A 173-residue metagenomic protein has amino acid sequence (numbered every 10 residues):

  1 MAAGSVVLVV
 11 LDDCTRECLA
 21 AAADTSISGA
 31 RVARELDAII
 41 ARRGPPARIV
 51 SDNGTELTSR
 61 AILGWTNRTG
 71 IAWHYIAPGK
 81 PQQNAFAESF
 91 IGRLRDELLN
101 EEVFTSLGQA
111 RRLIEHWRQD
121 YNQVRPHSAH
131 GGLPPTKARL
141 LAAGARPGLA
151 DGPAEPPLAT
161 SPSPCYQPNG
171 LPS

Functional and structural regions predicted by a protein language model:
M1-D120: RNase H-like DDE/DDD metal-dependent nuclease/strand-transfer catalytic core used by mobile genetic elements
T69, G92-S173: C-terminal domain-tail junction helix/linker
